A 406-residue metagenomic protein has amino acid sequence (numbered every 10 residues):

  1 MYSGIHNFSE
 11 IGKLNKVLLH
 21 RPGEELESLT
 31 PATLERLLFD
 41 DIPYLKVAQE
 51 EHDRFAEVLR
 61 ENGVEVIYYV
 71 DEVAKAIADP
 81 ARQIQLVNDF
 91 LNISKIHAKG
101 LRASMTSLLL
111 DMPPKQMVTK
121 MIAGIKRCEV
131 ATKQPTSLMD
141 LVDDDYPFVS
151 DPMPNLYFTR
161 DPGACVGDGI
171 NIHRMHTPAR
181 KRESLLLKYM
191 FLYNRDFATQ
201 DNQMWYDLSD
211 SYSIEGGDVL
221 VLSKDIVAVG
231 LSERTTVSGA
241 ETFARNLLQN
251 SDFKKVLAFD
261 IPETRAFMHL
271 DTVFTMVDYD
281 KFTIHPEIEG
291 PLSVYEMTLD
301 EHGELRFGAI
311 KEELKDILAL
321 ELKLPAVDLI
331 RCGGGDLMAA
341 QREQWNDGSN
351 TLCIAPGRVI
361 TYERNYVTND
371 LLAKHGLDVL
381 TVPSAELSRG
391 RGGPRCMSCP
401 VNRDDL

Functional and structural regions predicted by a protein language model:
M1-L406: The feature marks the mature, well-folded catalytic cores of soluble enzymes
